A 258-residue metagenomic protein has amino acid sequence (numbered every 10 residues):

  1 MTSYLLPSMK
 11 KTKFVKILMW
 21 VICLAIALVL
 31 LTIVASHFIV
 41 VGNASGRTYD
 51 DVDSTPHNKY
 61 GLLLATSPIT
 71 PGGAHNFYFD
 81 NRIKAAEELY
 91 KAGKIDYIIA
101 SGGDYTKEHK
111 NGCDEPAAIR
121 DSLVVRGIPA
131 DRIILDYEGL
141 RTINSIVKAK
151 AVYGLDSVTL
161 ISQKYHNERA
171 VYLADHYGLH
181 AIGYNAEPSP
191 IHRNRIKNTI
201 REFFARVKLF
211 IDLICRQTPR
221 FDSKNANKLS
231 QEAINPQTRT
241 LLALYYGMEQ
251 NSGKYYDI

Functional and structural regions predicted by a protein language model:
Y4-L5, I17, A27, E88 (+1 more regions): Acidic/proline-rich low-complexity IDRs
L6, F38-T199, K254-D257: A structural signal for short, hydrophobic/glycine-enriched beta-strand patches
L6-D53: N-terminal type II signal-anchor transmembrane helix that functions as the membrane-insertion/stop-transfer segment
Y105-K110, I182, F204-D212, N227-A233: A general structural signal for short secondary-structure boundary/capping elements
I196-T218: A transmembrane-helix-recognition feature enriched in membrane-embedded lipid enzymes and envelope glyco-/phospholipid
Q217-I258: Short linear elements at protein peripheries
